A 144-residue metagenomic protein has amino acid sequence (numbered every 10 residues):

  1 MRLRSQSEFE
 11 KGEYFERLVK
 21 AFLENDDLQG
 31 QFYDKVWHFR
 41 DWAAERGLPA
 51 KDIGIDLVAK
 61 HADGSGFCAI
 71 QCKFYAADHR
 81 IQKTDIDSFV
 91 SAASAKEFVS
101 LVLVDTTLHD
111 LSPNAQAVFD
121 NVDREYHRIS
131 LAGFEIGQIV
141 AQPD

Functional and structural regions predicted by a protein language model:
M1-A21: A short, highly charged nucleic-acid-interacting micro-segment common to nuclease and nuclease-linked defense proteins
L3-Q6, G30, E45-R46, I86-D144: ATP-dependent helicase/translocase motor core
Y14-K96, H109-N114: Catalytic centers of nucleases
